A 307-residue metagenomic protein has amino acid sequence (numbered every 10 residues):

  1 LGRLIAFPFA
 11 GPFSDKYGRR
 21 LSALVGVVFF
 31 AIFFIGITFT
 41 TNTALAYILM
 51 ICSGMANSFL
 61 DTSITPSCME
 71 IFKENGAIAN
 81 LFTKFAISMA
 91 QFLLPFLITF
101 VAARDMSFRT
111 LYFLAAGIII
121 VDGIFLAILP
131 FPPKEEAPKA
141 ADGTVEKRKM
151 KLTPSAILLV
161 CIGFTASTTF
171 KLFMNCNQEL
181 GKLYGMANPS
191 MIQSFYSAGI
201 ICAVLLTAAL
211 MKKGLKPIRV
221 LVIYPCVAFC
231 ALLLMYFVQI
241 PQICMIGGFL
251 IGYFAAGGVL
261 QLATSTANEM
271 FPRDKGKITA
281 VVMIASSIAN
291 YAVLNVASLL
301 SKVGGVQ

Functional and structural regions predicted by a protein language model:
L4-T41: Conserved MFS/SLC helix-loop-helix module at the cytosolic interface between two early adjacent transmembrane helices
A6-G18, A203-K216, S301: Helix-to-loop junctions at the C-terminal end of transmembrane segments in multipass secondary transporters
G18, F39-A44, K73, L215 (+2 more regions): Helix-breaking motifs and short loop linkers at transmembrane-helix boundaries and internal kinks in secondary membrane
L21-I35, R219-L234: Structural signature of the two symmetry-related core transmembrane helices
L49-F85: Cytoplasmic helix-loop-helix junction between adjacent transmembrane helices in 12-TM secondary transporters
F59-F72, G257-F271: Intracellular juxtamembrane helix-capping segments at the cytosolic ends of symmetry-related transmembrane helices
E74, A79-F131: Helix-loop-helix hairpin linking two adjacent transmembrane segments in secondary transporters
L152-I201: Extracytoplasmic gate region of multi-pass secondary transporters
